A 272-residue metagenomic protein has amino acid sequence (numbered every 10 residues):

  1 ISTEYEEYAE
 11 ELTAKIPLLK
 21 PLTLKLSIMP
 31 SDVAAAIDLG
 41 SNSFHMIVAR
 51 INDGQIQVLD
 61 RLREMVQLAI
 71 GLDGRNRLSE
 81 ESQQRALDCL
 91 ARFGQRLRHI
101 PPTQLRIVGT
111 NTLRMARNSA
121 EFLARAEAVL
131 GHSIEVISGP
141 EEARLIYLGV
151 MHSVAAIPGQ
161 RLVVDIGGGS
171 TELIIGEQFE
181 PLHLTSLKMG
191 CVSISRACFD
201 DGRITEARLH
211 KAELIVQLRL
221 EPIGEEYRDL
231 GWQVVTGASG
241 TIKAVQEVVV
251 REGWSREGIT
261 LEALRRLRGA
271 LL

Functional and structural regions predicted by a protein language model:
T3-K25: Short, low-complexity, charge-dense intrinsically disordered segments
L26-S31: Generic start-of-chain signal for non-secretory N-termini
D32-A34, V48-D53, V66-Q67, G71-P102 (+2 more regions): Helical "lid/coupling" subdomains associated with nucleotide-phosphate turnover
I37: Aromatic- and glycine-enriched glycan-recognition loops and surfaces that form the carbohydrate-binding subsites
N42-F44, G169: Conserved Rossmann-like nucleotide-cofactor binding loop
V58-Q67: Conserved ATP-binding subdomain of kinase catalytic cores across diverse folds
L162-S170, I174: A generic, well-ordered mixed alpha/beta core segment in the N-terminal half of proteins
